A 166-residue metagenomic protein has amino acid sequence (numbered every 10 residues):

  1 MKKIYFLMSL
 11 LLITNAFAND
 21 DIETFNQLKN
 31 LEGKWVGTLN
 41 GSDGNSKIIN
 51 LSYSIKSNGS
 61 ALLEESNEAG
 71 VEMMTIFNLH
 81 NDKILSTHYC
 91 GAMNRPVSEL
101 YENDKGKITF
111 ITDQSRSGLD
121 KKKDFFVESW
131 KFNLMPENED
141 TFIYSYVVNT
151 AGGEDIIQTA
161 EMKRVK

Functional and structural regions predicted by a protein language model:
I4-I13: Sec-dependent N-terminal signal peptides
T14-A18: Sec/Tat signal peptide C-region and signal peptidase I cleavage site
N19-D20, E102-K105, T141-K166: Edge beta-strand at a domain terminus
D20-K34: N-terminal helix-cap/turn-to-beta initiation motif at the start of protein domains
D21, G37-K123: Central antiparallel beta-sheet cores of small beta-barrel/beta-sandwich binding domains
E32, E139-T141: Extracellular Ig-like/FN3 beta-sandwich strand-entry sites
D124-S129: Amphipathic hydrophobic-ligand
N133-M135: Well-ordered alpha/beta subsegment
